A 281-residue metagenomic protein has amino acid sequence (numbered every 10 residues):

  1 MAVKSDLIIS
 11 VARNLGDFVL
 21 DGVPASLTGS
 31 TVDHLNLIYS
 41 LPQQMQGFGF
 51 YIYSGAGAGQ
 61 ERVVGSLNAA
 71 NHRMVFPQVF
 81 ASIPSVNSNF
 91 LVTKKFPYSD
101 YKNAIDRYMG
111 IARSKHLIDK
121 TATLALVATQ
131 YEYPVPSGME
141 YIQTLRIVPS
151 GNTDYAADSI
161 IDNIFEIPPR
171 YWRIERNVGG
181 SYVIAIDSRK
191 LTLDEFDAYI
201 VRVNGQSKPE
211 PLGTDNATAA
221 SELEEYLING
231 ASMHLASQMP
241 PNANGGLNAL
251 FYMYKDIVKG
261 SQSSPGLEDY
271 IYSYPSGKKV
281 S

Functional and structural regions predicted by a protein language model:
M1-L20, Q44, S85-I118, D162-S281: Internal mixed-charge
M1-V86, I111-G138: Autoprocessing Asn-cyclization modules and mimics
Y51-G55, T93-K95, V148: Predominantly extracellular/luminal cell-surface or secreted proteins
A56-Q60, G151-T153, Y199: Short acidic/polar mixed-charge low-complexity motifs
R62-G65, T121-T123, T129, T153-P169 (+1 more regions): Short amphipathic beta-strand/extended segments with alternating polar/hydrophobic composition
S66, R107, Y141-T144, G230: Extracellular/lumenal ectodomain signal focusing on beta-strand-rich modules and carbohydrate-recognition contexts
P136-E140, A157-D158: Short Lys/Arg-enriched alpha/beta "domain-start" segment
M139-G151: Short polybasic amphipathic segments
